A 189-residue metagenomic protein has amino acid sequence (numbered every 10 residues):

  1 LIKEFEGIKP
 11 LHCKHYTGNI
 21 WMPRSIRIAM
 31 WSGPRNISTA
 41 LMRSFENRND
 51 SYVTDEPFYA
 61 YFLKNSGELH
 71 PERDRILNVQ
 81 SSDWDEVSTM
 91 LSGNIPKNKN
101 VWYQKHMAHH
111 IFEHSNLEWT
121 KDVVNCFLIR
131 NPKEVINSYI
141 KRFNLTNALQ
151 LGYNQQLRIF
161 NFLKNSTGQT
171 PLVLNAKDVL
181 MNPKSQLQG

Functional and structural regions predicted by a protein language model:
I2-G7: Extreme N-terminal basic, low-complexity initiation segments that serve as generic localization/processing leaders
C13, G18-K97: PAPS-dependent sulfotransferase catalytic core
S25, K97-N100, D122-V123, Q169: A general structural motif
A29, W102-Y103, L172-N175: Short catalytic-loop micro-motif centered on adjacent basic/acidic residues
V53-D55, Y103, F127: Hydrophobic residues in well-ordered beta-strands that form the structural core
S92-E113: Glycine-rich phosphate-binding loop used to anchor ATP phosphates in small-molecule kinases, encompassing both
M107-G189: PAPS-dependent sulfotransferase catalytic domain
